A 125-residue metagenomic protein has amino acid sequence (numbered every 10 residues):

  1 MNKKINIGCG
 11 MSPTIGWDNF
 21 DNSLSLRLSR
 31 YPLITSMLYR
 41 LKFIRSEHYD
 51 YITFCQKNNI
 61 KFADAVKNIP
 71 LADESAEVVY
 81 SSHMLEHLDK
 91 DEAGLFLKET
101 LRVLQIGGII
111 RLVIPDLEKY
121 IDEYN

Functional and structural regions predicted by a protein language model:
K4-R40, V78: SAM cofactor-binding core of SAM-dependent methyltransferases, primarily the Rossmann-like beta-alpha-beta module
L24, K67, K119: Short, glycine/acidic-enriched loop or turn micro-motifs at the edges of active sites
Y31-K67: Aromatic- and Gly/Pro-rich amphipathic surface segment
A63-V78: A short acidic, Gly/Pro-enriched loop at the edge of an enzyme's catalytic core that lines a small-molecule cofactor
V78-M84: A short beta-strand submotif of the Rossmann-like class I SAM-dependent methyltransferase core that lines
M84-H87, T100, D116: Hydrophobic adenine-recognition pocket in adenosine-nucleotide-binding enzymes
A93, I109-N125: Conserved class I S-adenosyl-L-methionine
G94-I109: A short glycine-rich, Lys/Arg-flanked "PGG" loop and its adjoining helix->strand segment in the class I
